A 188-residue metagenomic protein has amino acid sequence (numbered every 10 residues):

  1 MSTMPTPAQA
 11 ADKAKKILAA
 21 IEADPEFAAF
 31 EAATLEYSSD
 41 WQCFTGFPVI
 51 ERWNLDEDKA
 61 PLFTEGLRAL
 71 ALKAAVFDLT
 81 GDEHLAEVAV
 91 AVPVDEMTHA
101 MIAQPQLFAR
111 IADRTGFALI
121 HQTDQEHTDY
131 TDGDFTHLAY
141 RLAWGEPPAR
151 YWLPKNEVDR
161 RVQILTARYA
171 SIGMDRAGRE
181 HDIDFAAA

Functional and structural regions predicted by a protein language model:
M1-A188: Intrinsically disordered, low-complexity, repeat-rich regions that form long N- or C-terminal tails or large
